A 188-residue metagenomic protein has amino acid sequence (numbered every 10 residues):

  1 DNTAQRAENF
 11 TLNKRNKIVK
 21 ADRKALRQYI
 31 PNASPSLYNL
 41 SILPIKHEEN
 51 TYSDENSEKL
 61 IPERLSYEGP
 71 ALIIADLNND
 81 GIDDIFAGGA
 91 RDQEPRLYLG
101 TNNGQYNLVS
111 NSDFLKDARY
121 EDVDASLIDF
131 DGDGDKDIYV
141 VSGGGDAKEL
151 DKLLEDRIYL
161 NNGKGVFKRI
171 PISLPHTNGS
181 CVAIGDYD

Functional and structural regions predicted by a protein language model:
D1-A25: C-terminal, active-site-flanking charged/polar segments
I18-Y67, L99-Y120, E155-T177: Blade-edge motifs of beta-propeller repeat domains
E68-N79, L99, D122-G132, P171 (+1 more regions): Beta-propeller blade termini
L72, P95-L97, I138, D156-I158: Hydrophobic beta-strand positions in blades of beta-propellers and related beta-sheet-rich domains
N79-G89, G132-V141: Acidic/hydrophobic-patterned starts of short beta strands in beta-sheet-rich repeat architectures
F86-N102: Beta-propeller domains
A90-Q93, K148-L154: Short, solvent-exposed loop/turn segments at conserved positions within beta-propeller repeat blades
D146-E149, I170: A generic structural signal for short coil/turn motifs at secondary-structure boundaries
